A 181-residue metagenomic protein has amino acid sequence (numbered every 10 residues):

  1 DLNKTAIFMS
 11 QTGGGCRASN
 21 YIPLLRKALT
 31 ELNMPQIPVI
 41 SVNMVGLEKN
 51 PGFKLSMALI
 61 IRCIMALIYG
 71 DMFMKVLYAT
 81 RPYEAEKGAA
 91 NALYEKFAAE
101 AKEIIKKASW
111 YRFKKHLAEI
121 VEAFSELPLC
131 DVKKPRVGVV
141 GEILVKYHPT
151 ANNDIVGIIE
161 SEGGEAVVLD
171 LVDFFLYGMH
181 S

Functional and structural regions predicted by a protein language model:
D1-S181: An N-terminal assembly and electron-transfer interface module characteristic of large anaerobic redox and radical
